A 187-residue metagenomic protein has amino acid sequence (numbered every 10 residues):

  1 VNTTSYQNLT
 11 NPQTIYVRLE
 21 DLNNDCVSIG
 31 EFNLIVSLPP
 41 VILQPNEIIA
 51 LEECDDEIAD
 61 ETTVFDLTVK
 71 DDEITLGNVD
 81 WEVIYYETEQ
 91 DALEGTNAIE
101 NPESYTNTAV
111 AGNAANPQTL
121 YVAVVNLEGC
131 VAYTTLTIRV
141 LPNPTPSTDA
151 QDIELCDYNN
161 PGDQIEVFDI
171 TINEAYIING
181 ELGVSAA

Functional and structural regions predicted by a protein language model:
V1-A187: Extracellular low-complexity Ser/Thr/Asn/Gly-rich intrinsically disordered segments
